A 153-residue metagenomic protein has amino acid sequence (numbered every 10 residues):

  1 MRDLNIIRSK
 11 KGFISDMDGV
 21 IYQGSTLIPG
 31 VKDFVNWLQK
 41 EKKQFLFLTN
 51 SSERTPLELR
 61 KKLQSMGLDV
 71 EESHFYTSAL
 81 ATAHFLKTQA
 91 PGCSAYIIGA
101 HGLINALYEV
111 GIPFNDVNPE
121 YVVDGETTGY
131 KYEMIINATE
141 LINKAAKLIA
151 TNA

Functional and structural regions predicted by a protein language model:
M1-M17, I21-A153: HAD-like aspartate-dependent phosphatase fold
